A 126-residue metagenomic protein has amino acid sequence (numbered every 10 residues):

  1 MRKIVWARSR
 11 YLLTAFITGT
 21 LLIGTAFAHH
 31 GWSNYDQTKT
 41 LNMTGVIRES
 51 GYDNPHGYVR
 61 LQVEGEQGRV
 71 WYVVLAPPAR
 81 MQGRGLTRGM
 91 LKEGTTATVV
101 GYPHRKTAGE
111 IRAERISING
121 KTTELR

Functional and structural regions predicted by a protein language model:
R2-F16: Bacterial N-terminal signal peptides that target proteins for export
A26-L41: Short boundary/loop segments of OB/S1/cold-shock single-stranded nucleic-acid-binding domains
G45-I47: Conserved hydrophobic positions within beta-strands
D53-V63: Short aromatic-glycine-enriched beta-strand elements
L75-G83: Short, structured beta-strand/loop micro-motifs enriched in basic residues and often containing a Trp
G83-V99: Short nucleic-acid-contacting surface segments enriched for D/E, G, S/T with interspersed K/R
H104-R126: OB-fold/S1-family single-stranded nucleic acid-binding modules
